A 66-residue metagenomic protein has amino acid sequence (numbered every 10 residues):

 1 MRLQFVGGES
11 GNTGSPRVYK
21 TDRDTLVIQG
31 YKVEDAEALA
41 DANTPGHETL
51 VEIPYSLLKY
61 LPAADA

Functional and structural regions predicted by a protein language model:
M1-Q4: Short Pro/Gly-enriched beta-strand edge/turn motifs at strand-loop
V6-S10: Short Gly/Pro-enriched turn/cap motifs at secondary-structure boundaries
T13-E48: A short, structured beta-strand/loop element
A40-A66: Helix-rich interaction surfaces within compact, conserved domain-sized segments that mediate assembly or partner
